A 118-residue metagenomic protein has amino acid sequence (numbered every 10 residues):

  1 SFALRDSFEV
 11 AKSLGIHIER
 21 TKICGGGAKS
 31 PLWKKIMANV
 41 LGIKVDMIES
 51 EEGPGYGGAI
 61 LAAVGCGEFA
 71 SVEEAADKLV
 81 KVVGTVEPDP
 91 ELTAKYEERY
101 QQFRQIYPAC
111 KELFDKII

Functional and structural regions predicted by a protein language model:
S1-I118: Glycine/Thr-rich phosphate-binding loops that ligate phosphate moieties of nucleotide and other phosphorylated ligands
